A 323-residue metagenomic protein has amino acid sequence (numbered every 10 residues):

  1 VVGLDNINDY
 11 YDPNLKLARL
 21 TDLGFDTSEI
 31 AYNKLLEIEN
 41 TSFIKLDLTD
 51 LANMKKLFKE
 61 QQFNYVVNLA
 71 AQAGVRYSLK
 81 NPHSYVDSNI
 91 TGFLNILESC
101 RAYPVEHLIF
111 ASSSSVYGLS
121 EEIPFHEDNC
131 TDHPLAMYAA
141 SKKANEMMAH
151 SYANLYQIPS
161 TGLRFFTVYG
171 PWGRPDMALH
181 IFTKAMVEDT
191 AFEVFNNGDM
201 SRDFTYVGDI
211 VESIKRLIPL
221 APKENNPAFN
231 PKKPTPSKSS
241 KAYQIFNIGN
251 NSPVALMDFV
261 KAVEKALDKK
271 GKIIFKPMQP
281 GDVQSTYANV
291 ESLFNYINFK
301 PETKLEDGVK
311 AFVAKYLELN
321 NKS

Functional and structural regions predicted by a protein language model:
V1-V168, L217, F312-K315, L319: N-terminal Rossmann-like NAD(P)+-binding domain of SDR-like oxidoreductases, especially those catalyzing
N6, P13-L17, E121-I123, G173-D176 (+3 more regions): Short aromatic-enriched loop/helix-cap "lid" or pocket-rim segments at secondary-structure transitions that line
A52, N64, R76, H83 (+10 more regions): Residues in well-ordered alpha-helical elements
M137, N145, P175, L256 (+1 more regions): Conserved donor sugar-nucleotide recognition element shared by glycan-biosynthetic enzymes
A144, M148, Y152, F182 (+2 more regions): Hydrophobic alpha-helix immediately C-terminal to the catalytic Tyr-X-X-X-Lys motif of short-chain
M186-S323: C-terminal substrate-binding subdomain of Rossmann-fold SDR/epimerase-dehydratase oxidoreductases
